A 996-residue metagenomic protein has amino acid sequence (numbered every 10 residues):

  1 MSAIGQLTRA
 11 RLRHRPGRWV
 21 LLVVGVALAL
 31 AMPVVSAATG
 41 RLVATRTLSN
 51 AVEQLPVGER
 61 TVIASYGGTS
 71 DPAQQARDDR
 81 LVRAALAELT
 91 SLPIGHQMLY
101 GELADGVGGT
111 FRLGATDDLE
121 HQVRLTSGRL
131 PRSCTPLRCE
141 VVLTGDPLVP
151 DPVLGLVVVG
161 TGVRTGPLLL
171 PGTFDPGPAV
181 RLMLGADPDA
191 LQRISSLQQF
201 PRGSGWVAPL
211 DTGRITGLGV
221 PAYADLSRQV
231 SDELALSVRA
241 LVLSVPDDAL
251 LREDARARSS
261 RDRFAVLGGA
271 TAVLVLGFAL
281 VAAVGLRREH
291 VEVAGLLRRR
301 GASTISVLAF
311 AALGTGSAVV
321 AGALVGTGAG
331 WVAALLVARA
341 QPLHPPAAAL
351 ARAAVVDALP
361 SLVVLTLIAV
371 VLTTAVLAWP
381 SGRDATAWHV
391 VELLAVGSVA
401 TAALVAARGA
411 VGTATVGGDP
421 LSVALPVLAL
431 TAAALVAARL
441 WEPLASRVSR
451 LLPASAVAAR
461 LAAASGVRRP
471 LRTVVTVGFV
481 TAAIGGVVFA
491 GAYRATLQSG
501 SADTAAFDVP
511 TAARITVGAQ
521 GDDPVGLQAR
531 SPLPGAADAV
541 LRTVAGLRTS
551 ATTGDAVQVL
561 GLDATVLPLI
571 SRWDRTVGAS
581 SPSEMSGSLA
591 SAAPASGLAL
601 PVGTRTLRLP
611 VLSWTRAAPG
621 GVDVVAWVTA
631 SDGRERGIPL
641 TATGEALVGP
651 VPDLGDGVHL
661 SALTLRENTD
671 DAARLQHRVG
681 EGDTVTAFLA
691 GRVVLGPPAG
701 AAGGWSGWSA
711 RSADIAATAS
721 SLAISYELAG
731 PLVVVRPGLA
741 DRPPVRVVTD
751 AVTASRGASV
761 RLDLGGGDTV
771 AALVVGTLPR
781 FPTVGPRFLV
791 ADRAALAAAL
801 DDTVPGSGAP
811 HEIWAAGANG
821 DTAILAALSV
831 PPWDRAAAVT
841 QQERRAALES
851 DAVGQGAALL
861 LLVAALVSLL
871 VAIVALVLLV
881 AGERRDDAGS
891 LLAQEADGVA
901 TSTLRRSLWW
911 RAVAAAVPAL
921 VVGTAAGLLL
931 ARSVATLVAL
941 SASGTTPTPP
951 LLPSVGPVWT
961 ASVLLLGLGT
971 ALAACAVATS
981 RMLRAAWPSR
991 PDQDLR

Functional and structural regions predicted by a protein language model:
M1-V275, G285, P360-S361, L365 (+9 more regions): Membrane transport/envelope proteins' first extracytoplasmic loop
A3-R15, A458-R468, S989-P991: A short amphipathic helical element positioned immediately N-terminal to and/or at the very start of a transmembrane
R15, G277-G316, V874-A916: Interfacial "coupling" helices/loops that link adjacent transmembrane helices in transporter permeases
G17-L22, A29-V35, S196, R214-V238 (+9 more regions): Alpha-helical transmembrane segments, especially those used as permease/efflux helices and single-pass anchors
D105-L148, R542-G655, S661-D671, L675-R756: Short beta-strand boundary microenvironments
G322, G326, G330-P342, A403 (+3 more regions): Juxtamembrane/transmembrane-helix interface segments of polytopic membrane transporters
G412-A593: Juxtamembrane segments of multi-pass membrane proteins
P810-I813, A836-G927, A931, A935-T936 (+4 more regions): C-terminal transmembrane helical bundles of large multi-pass transporters and their helix-start/helix-kink determinants
